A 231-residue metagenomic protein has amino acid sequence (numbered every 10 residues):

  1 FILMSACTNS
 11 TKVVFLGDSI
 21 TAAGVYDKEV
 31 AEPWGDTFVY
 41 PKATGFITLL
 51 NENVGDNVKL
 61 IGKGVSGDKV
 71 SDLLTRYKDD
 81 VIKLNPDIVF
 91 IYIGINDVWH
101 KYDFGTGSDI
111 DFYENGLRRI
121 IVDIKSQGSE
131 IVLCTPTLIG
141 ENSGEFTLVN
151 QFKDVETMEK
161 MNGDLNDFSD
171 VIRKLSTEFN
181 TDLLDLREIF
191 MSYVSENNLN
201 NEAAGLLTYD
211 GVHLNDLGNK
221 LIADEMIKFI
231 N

Functional and structural regions predicted by a protein language model:
F1-C7: Hydrophobic h-region of N-terminal signal peptides that target proteins for export in Gram-negative bacteria
L3, I61, V132: Conserved Rossmann-like nucleotide-binding pocket used by diverse enzymes that bind dinucleotide cofactors
C7-S66, R76-N85, N198: Serine-esterase "nucleophile elbow" of acetyl-processing enzymes
T8, T44, L49-E52, D56 (+1 more regions): Alpha-helical cap/lid subdomain in secreted, periplasmic, or secretory-pathway luminal O-acyl-processing enzymes
